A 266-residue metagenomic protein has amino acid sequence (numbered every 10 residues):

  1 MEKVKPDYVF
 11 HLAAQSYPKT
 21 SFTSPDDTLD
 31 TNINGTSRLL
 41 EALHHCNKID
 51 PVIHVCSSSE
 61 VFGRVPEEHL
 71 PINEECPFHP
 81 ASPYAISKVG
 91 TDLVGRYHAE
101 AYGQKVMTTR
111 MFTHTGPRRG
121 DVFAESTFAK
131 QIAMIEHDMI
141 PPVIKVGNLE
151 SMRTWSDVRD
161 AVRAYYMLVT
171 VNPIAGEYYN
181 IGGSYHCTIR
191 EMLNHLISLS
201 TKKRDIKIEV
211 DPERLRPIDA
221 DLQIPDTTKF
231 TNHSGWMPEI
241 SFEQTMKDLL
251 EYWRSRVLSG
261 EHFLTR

Functional and structural regions predicted by a protein language model:
M1-T31: NAD(P)H-binding glycine-rich loop region in Rossmannoid oxidoreductase-like domains and their noncatalytic homologs
V9-A13, I53-S59, T109-M111: SDR active-site strand-loop-helix element
T23-E41, I49-P51, E60-T108, T115 (+1 more regions): Catalytic helix-loop patch of NAD(P)-dependent Rossmann-fold dehydrogenases
V65-P71, L93-M167, S184, I189 (+1 more regions): NAD(P)-dependent short-chain dehydrogenase/reductase
F128, V171-L215, T227: Mid/C-terminal beta-alpha module of Rossmann-like enzyme folds, strongest in SDR-family dehydrogenases/epimerases
V158, Y178, E191, P212-M237 (+1 more regions): Conserved C-terminal active-site "lid" loop/helix of NAD(P)H-dependent oxidoreductases that clamps the redox cofactor
A161, Y165, I181, M192 (+2 more regions): Non-catalytic, hydrophobic alpha-helical segments
F242-R266: Amphipathic terminal alpha-helices
